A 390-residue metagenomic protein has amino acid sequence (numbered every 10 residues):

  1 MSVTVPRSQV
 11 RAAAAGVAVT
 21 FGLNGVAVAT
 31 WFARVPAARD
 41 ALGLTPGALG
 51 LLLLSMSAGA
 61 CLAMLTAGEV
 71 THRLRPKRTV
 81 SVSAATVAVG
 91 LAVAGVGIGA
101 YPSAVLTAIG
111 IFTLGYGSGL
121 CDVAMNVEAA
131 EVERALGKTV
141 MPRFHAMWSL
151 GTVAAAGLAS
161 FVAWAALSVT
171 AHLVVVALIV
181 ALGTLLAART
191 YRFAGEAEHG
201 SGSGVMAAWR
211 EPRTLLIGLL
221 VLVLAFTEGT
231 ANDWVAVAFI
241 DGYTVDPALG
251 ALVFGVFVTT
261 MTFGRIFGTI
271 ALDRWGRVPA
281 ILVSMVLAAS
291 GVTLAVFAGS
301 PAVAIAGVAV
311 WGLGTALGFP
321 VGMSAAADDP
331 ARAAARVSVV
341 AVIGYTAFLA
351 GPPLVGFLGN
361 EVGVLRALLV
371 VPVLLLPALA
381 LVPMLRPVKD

Functional and structural regions predicted by a protein language model:
G22, P102-C121, A304-A316: Hydrophobic core of transmembrane alpha-helices in multi-pass small-molecule transporters, especially MFS/SLC-type
A33-A48, D233-L249: Short amphipathic helix-loop junctions that connect adjacent transmembrane helices in Major Facilitator Superfamily/SLC
A38-R39, V70-T71, F161-A166, F239-I240 (+4 more regions): Interfacial helix-cap and linker-helix signal at transmembrane-aqueous boundaries of multi-pass secondary transporters
A63-P76, A163, G264-R277, G359-N360: Helix-to-loop junctions at the C-terminal end of transmembrane segments in multipass secondary transporters
K77-A84, I281: Primarily marks hydrophobic transmembrane alpha-helices of the MFS/SLC 12-helix fold
A85-Y101, L287-G299: C-terminal ends and interior cores of transmembrane alpha-helices in multi-pass membrane transporters/permeases
G119-A135, A316-D329: Intracellular juxtamembrane helix-capping segments at the cytosolic ends of symmetry-related transmembrane helices
T170-R189, R366-M384: Symmetry-related core transmembrane helices of the 12-TM Major Facilitator Superfamily/SLC fold
